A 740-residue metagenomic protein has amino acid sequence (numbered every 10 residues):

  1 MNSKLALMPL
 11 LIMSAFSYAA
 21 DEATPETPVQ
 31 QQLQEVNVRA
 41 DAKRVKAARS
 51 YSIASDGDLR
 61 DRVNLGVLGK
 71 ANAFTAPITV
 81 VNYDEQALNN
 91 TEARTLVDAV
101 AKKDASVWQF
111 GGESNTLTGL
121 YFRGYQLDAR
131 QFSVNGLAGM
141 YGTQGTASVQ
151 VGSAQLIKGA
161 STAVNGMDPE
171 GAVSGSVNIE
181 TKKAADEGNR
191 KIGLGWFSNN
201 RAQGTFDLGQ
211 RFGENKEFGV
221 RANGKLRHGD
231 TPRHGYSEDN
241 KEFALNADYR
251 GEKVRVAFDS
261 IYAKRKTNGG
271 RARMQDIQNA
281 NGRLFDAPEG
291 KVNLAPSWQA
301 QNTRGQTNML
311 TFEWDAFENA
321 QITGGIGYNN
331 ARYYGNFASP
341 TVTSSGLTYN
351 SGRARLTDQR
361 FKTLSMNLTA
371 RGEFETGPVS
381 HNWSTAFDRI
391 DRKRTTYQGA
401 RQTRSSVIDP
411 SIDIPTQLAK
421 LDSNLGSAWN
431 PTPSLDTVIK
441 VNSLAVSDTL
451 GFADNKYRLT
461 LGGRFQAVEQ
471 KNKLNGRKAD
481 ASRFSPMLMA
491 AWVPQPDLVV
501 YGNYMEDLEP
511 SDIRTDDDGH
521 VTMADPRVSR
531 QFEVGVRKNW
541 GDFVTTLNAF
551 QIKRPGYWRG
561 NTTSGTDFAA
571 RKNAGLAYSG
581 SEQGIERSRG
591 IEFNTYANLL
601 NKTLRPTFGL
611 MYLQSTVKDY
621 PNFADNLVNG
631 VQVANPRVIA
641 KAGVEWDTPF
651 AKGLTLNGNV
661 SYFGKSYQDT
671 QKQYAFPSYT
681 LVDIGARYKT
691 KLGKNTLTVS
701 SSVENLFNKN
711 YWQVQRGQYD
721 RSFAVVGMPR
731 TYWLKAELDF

Functional and structural regions predicted by a protein language model:
Q32-E187, V534: Acidic, small-polar-rich N-terminal luminal/periplasmic segments of exported/outer-membrane proteins
N189-A272, W298-D315: Transmembrane beta-barrel wall of Gram-negative outer-membrane proteins
R190-I192, F218-A222, V256-F258, I322-G324 (+10 more regions): Transmembrane beta-strands of outer-membrane beta-barrel proteins
N308-A331, R353-L474: Face-selective signature of the C-terminal outer-membrane beta-barrel domain
T311-D315, Q321-G327, A331-F337, P526-L599 (+1 more regions): Membrane-embedded beta-barrel scaffold of Gram-negative outer-membrane proteins
F361-T363, S380-R392, P433-P555, N598 (+1 more regions): Structural signature of Gram-negative outer-membrane beta-barrels, strongest in the C-terminal barrel of TonB-dependent
N382-W383, G502, R530-F532, Q632-F740: Conserved C-terminal beta-signal and adjacent last beta-strands/turns of outer-membrane beta-barrel proteins
A453-K456, Q551-K553, S579-T670, E737-D739: Gram-negative outer-membrane beta-barrel transporters
